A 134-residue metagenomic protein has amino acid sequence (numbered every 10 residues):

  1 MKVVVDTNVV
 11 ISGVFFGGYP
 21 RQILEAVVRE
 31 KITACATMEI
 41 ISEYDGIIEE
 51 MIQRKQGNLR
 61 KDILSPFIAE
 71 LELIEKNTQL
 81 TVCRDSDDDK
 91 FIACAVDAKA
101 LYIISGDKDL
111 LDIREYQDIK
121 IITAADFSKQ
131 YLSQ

Functional and structural regions predicted by a protein language model:
M1-G18: Metal-dependent nucleic-acid phosphoesterase active-site entry motif
V5, R21-E49: PIN/NYN-family metal-dependent endoribonuclease catalytic core
D6-T7, A36-T37, G106-D107, T123: A secondary-structure boundary/capping signal
G18, C35, N58, V82-D87: Residues at secondary-structure transition points
K31-A34, K99-L101, I119: Short active-site oxyanion
Q53-R54: Membrane interface segments of multi-pass transport proteins and intramembrane proteases
A69-Y102, K108: Active-site neighborhoods of divalent-metal-dependent phosphate/nucleic-acid chemistry enzymes
K108-Q134: Acidic, PIN/NYN-like endoribonuclease modules and their adjacent C-terminal/linker elements
